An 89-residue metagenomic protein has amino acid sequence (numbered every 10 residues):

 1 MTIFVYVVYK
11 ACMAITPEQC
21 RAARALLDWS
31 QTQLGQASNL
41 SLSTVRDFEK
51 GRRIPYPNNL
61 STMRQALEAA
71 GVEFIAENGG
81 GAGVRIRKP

Functional and structural regions predicted by a protein language model:
M1-C12, E73-P89: N-terminal flexible/basic segments that precede or flank functional cores
F4-A25, R64: A short, Lys/Arg-rich alpha-helix, primarily the initiator
M13, L27, Y56-N59: Short, conserved glycine- and acidic-residue-centered signature motifs in active-site or ligand-binding loops
E18-Q33, K88: Short basic helix-loop element that most often maps to the first helix and adjoining turn of HTH DNA-binding modules
A22, Q36, D47, Q65: DNA-binding alpha-helical recognition surfaces that contact promoter or target DNA
N39, N58-I75: DNA major-groove recognition helix of helix-turn-helix/homeodomain DNA-binding modules
N39-P55: Recognition helix of helix-turn-helix/homeodomain-like DNA-binding domains that insert into the DNA major groove
